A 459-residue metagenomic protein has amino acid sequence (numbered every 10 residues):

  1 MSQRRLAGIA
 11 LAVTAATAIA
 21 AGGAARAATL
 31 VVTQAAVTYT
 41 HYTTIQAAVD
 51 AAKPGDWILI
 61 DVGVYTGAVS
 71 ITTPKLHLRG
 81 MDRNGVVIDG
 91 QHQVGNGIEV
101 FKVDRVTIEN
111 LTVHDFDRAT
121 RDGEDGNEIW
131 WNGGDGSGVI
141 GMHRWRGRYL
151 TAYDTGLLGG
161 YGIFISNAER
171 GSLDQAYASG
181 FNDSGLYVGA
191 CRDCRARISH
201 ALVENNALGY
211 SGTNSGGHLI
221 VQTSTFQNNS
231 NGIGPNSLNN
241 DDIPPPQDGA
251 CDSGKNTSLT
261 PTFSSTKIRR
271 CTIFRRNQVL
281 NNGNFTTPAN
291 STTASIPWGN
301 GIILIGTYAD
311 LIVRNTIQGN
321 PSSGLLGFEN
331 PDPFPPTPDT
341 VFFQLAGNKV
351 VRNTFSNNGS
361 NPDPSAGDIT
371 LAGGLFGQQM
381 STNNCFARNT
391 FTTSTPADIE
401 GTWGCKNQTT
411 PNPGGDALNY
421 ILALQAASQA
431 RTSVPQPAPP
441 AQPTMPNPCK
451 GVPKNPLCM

Functional and structural regions predicted by a protein language model:
M1-A10: Bacterial N-terminal signal peptides that target proteins for export
A10-A20: Bacterial N-terminal signal peptides
G23-A27: Sec/Tat signal peptide C-region and signal peptidase I cleavage site
L30-V64: Acidic Gly/Asp/Thr-rich repetitive segments characteristic of extracellular carbohydrate-active and adhesion proteins
Q46, D50-P54, V64-R79, V87-N110 (+2 more regions): Extracellular beta-strand-rich solenoid/capping regions of secreted or surface-exposed proteins that bind or remodel
R79-G85, D104-D115, I140-G156, Y161-G162 (+7 more regions): Right-handed parallel beta-helix
G90-E99, R121-G138, G156-N167, G180-D193 (+6 more regions): Extracellular beta-strand/beta-solenoid scaffold signature
F343, T354-M459: Acidic, glycine- and Ser/Thr-rich low-complexity intrinsically disordered tracts in extracellular/secreted proteins
